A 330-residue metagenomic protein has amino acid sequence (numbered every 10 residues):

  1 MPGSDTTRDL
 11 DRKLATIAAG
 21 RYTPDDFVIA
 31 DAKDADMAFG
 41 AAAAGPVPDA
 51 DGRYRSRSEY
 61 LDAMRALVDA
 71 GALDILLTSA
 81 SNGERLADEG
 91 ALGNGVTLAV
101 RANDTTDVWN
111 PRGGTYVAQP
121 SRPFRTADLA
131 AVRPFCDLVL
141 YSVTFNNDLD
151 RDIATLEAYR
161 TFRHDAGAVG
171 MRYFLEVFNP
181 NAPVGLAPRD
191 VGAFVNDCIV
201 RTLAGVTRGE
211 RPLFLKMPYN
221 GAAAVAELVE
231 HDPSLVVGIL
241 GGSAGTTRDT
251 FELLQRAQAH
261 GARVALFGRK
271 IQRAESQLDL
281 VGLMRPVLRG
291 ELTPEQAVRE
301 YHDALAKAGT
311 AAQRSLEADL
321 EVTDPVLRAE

Functional and structural regions predicted by a protein language model:
M1-N147, P294-G309, T323, R328-E330: Alpha/beta catalytic barrel-like cores
A32-D36, S81, R101-T105, T144-D148 (+4 more regions): Active-site beta-loop-alpha junctions enriched in small/polar residues
A72, G93-T97, R208-R211, E230-G238 (+1 more regions): Glycine-enriched alpha-helix->loop->beta-strand junction motifs that scaffold or abut catalytic
I75-S81, A99-R101, S142-T155, R172-F174 (+1 more regions): Catalytic beta/alpha-barrel core
N82-G95, N110, L149-D165, Y219-D232 (+2 more regions): Active-site-adjacent beta->alpha loops and helix N-cap segments on the catalytic face of soluble alpha/beta enzymes
R160-P188: Hydrophobic, aromatic-enriched interface-forming segments
G242-A244, H260-Q277: Glycine-rich phosphate-binding active-site loops on the catalytic face of alpha/beta enzymes
Q258, Q272-V322: C-terminal helical cap(s) of enzyme catalytic domains, especially alpha/beta-barrels
